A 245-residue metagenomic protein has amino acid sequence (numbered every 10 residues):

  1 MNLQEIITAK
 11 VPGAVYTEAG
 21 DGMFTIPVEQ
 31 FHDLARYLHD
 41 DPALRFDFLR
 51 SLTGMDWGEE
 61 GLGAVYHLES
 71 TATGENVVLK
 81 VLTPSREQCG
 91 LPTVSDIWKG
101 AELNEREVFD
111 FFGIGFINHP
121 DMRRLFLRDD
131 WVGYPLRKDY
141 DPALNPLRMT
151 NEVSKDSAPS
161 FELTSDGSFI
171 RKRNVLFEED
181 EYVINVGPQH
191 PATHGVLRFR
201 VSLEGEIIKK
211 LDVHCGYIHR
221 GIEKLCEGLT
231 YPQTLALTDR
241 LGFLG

Functional and structural regions predicted by a protein language model:
M1-I207: Terminal low-complexity/charged segments
V186-G245: Active-site- and interface-proximal helix/loop "cap" or "latch" segments in soluble metabolic and energy-transducing
